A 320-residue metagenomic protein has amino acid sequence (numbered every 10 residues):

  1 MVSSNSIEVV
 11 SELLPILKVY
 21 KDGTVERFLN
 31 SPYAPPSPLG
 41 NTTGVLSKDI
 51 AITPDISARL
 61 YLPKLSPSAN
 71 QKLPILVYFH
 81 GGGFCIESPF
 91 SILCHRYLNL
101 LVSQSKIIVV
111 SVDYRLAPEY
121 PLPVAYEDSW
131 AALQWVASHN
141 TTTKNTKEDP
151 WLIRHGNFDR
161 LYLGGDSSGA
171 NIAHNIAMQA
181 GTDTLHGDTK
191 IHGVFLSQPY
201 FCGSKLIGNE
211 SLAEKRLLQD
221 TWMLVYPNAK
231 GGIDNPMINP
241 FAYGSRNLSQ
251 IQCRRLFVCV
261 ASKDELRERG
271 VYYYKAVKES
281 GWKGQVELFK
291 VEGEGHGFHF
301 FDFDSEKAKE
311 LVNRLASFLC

Functional and structural regions predicted by a protein language model:
V2-C320: Alpha/beta-hydrolase superfamily serine-hydrolase fold, recognizing
